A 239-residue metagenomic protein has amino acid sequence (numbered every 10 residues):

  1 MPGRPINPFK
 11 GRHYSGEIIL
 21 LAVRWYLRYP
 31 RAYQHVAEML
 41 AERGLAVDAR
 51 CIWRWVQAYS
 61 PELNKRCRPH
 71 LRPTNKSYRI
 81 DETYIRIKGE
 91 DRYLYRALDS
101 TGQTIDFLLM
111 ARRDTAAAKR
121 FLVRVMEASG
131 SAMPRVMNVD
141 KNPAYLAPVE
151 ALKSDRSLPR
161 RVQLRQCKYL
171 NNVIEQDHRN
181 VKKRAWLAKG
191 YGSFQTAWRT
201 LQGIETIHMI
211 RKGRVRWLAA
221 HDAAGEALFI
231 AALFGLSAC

Functional and structural regions predicted by a protein language model:
M1-Y29, G44-D48, W53-R54, L71-R79 (+1 more regions): Basic, short loop/linker segments at the boundary and entry of helix-turn-helix/winged-helix-like folds
H13, A58, F107-G130: Active-site beta-loop-alpha junctions of metal-dependent nucleic acid enzymes, especially the RNase H-like/DDE
A22, V36, I52, D81 (+8 more regions): Mobile genetic element proteins and their domesticated derivatives, centered on retroelements and DNA transposons
A32-L45: DNA-recognition alpha helix
K88, R92-T104, D114, L122-M126: Short conserved beta-strand segments at catalytic cores or DNA/RNA-binding microdomains of nucleic-acid binding
M133-A147, C167-L170: Acidic/histidine-rich, metal-coordinating catalytic segments
D177-S193, R211-K212: Active-site proximal helix-loop segment of RNase H-like, two-metal nucleases, encompassing DDE(D)
K189, T196-C239: C-terminal domain-tail junction helix/linker
